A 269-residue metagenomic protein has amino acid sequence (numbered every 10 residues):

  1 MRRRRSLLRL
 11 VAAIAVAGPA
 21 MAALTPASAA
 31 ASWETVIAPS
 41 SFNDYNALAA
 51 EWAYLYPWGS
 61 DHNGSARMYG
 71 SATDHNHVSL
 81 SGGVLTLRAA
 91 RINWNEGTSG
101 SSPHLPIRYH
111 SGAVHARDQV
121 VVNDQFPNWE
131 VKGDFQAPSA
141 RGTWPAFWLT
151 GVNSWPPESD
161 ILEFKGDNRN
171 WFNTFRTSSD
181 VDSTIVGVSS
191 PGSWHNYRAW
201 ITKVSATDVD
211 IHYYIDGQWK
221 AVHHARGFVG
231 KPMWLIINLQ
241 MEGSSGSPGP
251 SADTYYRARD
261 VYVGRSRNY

Functional and structural regions predicted by a protein language model:
M1-A29: Secretory targeting and sorting signals
A30-W129, F135-A140, V152-N153, I161-G166 (+4 more regions): Low-complexity, Ser/Thr/Pro/Gly-rich disordered linker/stalk regions
F42, V131-G133, S193-V204, I211-Y213: Short tryptophan-centered beta-strand motifs in secreted/extracellular beta-sheet-rich domains of glycan-recognition
N128, G192-W194, P232: Extracellular Ig-like/FN3 beta-sandwich strand-entry sites
R141-L149, T207-D210: Beta-strand acidic-aromatic groove motif in beta-rich domains, primarily in extracellular
P157, S179-T184, Q218-H223: Surface-exposed loop/edge segments in extracytoplasmic proteins
F175-N196: Short, aromatic/His-centered strand-loop micro-motif at the edge of beta-sheets
I215-I236: Short, solvent-exposed beta-strand-to-loop segments that form ligand-recognition rims of beta-rich domains
